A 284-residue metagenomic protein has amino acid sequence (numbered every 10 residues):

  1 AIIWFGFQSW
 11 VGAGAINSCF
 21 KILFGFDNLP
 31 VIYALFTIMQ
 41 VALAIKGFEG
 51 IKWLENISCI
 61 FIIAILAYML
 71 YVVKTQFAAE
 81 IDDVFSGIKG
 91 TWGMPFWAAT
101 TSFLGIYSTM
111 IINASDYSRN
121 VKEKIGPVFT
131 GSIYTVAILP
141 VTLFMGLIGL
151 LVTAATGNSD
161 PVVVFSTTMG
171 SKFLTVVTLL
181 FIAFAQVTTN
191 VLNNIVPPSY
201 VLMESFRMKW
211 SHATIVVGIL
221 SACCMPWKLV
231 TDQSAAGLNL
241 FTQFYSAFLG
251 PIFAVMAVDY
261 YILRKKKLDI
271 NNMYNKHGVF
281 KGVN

Functional and structural regions predicted by a protein language model:
A1-Q8, F61-V73, S102, I106-M110 (+2 more regions): Selective recognition of specific alpha-helical transmembrane segments in multi-pass small-molecule
I3-V11, V177-M208, K267-L268: Membrane-helix boundary/coupling elements in multi-pass transport proteins
S9, A13-N17, I22, F61-S86 (+3 more regions): Hydrophobic alpha-helical segments and their helix-loop junctions in multi-pass secondary transporters
G14-L23, L35-S58, D116-K122, N194 (+3 more regions): Membrane-water interface regions at transmembrane-helix termini and the short interhelical loops of multi-pass membrane
F20-K46, I60-M69, A99-A114, T175-F181 (+1 more regions): Transmembrane alpha-helical segments of multi-pass small-molecule transport proteins
L70-V73, G87-I148, K172-L192, L249 (+2 more regions): Hydrophobic, membrane-embedded alpha-helices of multi-pass small-molecule transporters
P140, M145-V191, S205-M208, P226-A247: TM-loop-TM module centered on a large, flexible mid-protein loop between adjacent transmembrane helices in multi-pass
I252-N284: C-terminal membrane-solvent junction of multi-pass transporters and transport-like membrane proteins
